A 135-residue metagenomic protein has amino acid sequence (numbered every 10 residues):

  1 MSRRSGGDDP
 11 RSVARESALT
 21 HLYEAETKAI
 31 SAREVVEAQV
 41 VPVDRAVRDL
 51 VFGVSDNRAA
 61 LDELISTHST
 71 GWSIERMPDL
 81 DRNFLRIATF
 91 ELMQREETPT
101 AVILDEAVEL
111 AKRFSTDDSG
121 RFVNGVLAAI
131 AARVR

Functional and structural regions predicted by a protein language model:
M1-G120, N124-R135: N-terminal interaction/assembly modules
